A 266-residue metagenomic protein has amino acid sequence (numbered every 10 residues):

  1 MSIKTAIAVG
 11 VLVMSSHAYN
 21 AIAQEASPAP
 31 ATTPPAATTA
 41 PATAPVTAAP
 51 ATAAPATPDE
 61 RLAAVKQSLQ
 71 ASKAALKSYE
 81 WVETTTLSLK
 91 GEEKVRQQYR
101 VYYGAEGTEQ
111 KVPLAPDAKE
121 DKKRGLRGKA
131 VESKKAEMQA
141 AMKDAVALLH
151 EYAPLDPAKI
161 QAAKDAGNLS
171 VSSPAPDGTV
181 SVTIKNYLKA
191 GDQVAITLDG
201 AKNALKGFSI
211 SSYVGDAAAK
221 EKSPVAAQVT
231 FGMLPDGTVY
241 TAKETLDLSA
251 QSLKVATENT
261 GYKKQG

Functional and structural regions predicted by a protein language model:
M1-Q24: Sec-dependent N-terminal signal peptides
E25-P34, T39-A40, A44-Q193, A204 (+2 more regions): Structured extracytoplasmic
A195-D199: Active-site and channel-lining beta-strand-loop segments that bind or position nucleotide-derived/phosphorylated
G200, A226-P235, T260-Y262: Extended lipid/amphipathic-ligand handling interfaces
A201-S211, V239-K243: Extended soluble regions of mature proteins
F208, A218-M233, A242: C-terminal soluble interaction/assembly domains
